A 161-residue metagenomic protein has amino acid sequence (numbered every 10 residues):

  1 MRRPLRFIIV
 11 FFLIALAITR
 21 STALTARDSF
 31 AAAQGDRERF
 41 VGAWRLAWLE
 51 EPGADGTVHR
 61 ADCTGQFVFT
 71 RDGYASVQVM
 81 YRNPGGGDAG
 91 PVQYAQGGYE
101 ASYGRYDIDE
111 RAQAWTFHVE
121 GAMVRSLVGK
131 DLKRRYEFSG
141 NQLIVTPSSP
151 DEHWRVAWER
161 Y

Functional and structural regions predicted by a protein language model:
M1-I9: Bacterial N-terminal signal peptides that target proteins for export
I8-R20: Bacterial N-terminal signal peptides
I18-A101, R105-Y161: Lipid interaction determinants
